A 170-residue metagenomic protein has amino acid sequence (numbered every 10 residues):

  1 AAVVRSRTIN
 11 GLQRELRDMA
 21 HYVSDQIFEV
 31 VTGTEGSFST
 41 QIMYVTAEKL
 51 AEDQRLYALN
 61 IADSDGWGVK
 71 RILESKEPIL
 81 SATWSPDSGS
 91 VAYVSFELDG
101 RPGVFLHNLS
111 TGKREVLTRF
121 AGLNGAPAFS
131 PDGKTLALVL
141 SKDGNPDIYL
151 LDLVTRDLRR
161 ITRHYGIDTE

Functional and structural regions predicted by a protein language model:
A1-S24: Amphipathic beta-strand/beta-sheet edge segments enriched in Tyr/Trp
E15-L16, V30-G36, K76-V94, R114-E115 (+2 more regions): Conserved beta-propeller blade repeats
D25, E35-A62: An edge-strand/N-cap motif at the start of beta-rich repeat modules
M43-D53, A92-L98, T118, L136-D143 (+1 more regions): Beta-strand C-termini and the immediately following turn/loop, strongest in propeller blades
T46, I61-D63, S95, L106-N108 (+2 more regions): Residue-level signal for short segments within beta-strands and strand-turn junctions of well-structured beta-sheet
A51-N60, G100-F105, N145-Y149: Structural motif
D63-L80, H107-G125, L151-I167: Multi-bladed beta-propeller domains
